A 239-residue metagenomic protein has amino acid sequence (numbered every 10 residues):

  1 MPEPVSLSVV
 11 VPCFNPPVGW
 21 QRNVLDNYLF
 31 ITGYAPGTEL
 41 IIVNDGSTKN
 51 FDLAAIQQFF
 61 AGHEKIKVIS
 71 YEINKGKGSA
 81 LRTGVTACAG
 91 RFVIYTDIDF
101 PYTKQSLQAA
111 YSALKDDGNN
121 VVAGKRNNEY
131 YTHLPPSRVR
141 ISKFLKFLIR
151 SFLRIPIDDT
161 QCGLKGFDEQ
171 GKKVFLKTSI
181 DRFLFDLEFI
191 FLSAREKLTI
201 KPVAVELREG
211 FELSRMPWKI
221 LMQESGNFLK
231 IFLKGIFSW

Functional and structural regions predicted by a protein language model:
M1-L7, V11, P17-R22, T178-W239: Hydrophobic helical membrane-anchoring modules
L25-G37: Short, acidic, metal-binding catalytic loop of nucleotide-sugar glycosyltransferases
P36-S47, I69-Y71: Short beta-strand/loop segment that forms part of the nucleotide-sugar
N44-L53, F100: A conserved acidic beta->alpha catalytic loop
L53-A87: Conserved donor nucleotide-binding strand/loop of the catalytic core
Y71, T96-I98: Catalytic metal- and UDP-sugar-binding loop of GT-A-like glycosyltransferases, i.e., residues flanking the conserved
I73, S79-A87, K104-V174, S179-F183 (+2 more regions): Acceptor/aglycone-binding surface of glycosyltransferases and processive sugar-polymer synthases
V93: Short aromatic/hydrophobic "clamp" motif used to bind/position activated sugar donors
